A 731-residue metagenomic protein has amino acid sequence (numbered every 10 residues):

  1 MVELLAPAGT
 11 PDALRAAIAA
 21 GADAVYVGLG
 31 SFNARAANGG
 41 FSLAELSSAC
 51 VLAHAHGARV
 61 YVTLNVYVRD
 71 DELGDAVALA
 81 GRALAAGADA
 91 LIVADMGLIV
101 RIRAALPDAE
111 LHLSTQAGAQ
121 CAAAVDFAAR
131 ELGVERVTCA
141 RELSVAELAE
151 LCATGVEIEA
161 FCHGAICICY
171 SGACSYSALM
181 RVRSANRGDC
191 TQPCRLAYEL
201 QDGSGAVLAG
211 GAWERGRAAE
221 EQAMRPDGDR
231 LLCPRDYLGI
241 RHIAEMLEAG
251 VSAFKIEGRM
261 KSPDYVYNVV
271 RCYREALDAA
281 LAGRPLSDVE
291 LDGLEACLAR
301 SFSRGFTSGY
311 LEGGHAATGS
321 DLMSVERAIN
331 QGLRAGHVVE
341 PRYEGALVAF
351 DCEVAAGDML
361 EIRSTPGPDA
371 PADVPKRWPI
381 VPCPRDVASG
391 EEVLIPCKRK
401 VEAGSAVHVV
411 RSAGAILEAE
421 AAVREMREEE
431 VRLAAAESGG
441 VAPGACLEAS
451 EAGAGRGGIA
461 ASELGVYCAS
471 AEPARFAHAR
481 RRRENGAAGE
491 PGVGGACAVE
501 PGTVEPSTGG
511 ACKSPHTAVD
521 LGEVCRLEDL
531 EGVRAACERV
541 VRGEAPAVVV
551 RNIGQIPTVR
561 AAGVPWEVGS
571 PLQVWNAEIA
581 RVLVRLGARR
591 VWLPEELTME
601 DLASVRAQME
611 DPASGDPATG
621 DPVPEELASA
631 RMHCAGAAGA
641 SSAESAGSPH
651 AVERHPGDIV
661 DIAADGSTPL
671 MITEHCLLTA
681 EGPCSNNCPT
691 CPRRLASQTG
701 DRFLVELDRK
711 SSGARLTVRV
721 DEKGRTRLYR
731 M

Functional and structural regions predicted by a protein language model:
M1-A119, T138, E142-L143, E147-A253 (+5 more regions): Active-site pocket-lining/capping segments in soluble small-molecule metabolic enzymes
A90-V93, A124-V125, V134: Conserved N-terminal glycine/acidic-rich loop preference
P491, A496, P501, P506 (+5 more regions): Intrinsically disordered, low-complexity proline-rich tandem-repeat tracts
E505, A637, R654: Alpha-helical and His/Cys-centered functional microenvironments
S514, E625, S629-S641, S645-G647: Compositionally biased low-complexity segments enriched in histidine and/or tyrosine
